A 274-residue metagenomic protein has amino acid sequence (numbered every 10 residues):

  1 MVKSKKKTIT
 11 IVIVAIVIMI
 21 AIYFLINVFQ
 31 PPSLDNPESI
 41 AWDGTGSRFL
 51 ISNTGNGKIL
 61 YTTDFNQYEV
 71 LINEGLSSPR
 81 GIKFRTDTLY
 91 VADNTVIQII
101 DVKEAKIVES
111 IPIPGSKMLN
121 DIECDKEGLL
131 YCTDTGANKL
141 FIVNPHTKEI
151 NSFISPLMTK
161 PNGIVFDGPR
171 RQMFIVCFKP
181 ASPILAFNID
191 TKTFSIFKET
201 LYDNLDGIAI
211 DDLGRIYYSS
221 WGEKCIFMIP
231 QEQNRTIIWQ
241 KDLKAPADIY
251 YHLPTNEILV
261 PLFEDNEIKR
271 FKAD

Functional and structural regions predicted by a protein language model:
M1-I16: N-terminal Sec-pathway targeting helices
L25-P32, N66-N73, K106-P112, K148-S155 (+2 more regions): A short beta-strand motif characteristic of beta-propeller blades
P32-G46, E74-N94, P114-L130, P156-A181 (+4 more regions): Beta-rich, blade/repeat-based domains predominating in secreted/periplasmic proteins but also intracellular
I51-E69: Beta-propeller domains
N56-G57, T95-V96, A137-N138, P180-S182 (+2 more regions): Short coil/turn segments within WD40 beta-propeller repeats
L60, Q98-I99, F141, P183-L185 (+2 more regions): WD40 beta-propeller blade core
T62-Q67, D101-K106, N144-K148, N188-K192 (+2 more regions): Short loop/turn segments that connect beta-strands within beta-propeller blades
V96-P145: Hydrophobic alpha-helical segments and helix pairs
